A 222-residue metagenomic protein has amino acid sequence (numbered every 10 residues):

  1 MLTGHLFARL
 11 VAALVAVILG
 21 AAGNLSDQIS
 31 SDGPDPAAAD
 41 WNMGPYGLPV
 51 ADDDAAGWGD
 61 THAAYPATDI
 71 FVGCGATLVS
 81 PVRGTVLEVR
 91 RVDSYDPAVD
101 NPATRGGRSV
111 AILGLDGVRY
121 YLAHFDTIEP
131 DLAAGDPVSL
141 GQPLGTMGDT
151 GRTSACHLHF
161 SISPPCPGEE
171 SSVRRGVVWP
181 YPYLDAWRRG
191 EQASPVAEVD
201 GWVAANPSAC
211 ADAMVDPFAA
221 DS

Functional and structural regions predicted by a protein language model:
M1-A13: N-terminal export and membrane-targeting signals
A16, G20-S109, L140, T153 (+2 more regions): Surface-exposed, glycine-biased beta-strand/turn segments
A64, S80, G106, D116 (+3 more regions): Exposed loop/turn and edge beta-strand positions of beta-sandwich/beta-sheet ligand-binding modules
F71-G73, V79-S80, V89, L115-G141 (+1 more regions): Short histidine-centered loop motifs in beta-beta connectors
G84, A134-G151: Active-site-proximal beta-strands of protease catalytic cores
Y95-N101, M147-H159, P165-P167: Active-site loop architecture of trypsin-fold serine endopeptidases
S163-Q192: Short peripheral tails and domain-boundary helices/loops at the edges of structured domains
